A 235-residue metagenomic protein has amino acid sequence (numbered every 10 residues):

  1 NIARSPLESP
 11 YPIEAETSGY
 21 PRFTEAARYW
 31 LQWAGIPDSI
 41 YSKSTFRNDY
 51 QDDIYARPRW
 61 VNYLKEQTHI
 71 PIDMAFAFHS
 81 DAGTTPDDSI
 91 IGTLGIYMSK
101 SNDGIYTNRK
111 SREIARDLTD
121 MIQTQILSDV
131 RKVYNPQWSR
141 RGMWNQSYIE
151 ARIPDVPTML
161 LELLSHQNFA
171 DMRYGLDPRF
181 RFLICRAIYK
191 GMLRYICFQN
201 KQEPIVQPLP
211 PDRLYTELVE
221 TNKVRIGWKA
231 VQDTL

Functional and structural regions predicted by a protein language model:
N1-I91: Catalytic-core regions of hydrolytic enzymes
S9-S18, K43-Q51, S101-R112, D171-P178: Second-shell loop/turn segments in exported
R22-Y29, A56, W60, E113-M121 (+4 more regions): Extracytoplasmic/secreted proteins, especially bacterial periplasmic and envelope-associated proteins
E25-I36, T124-S128, R152-P157: Glycine-rich, acidic and aromatic/proline-enriched surface loops and short helix-turn segments that act as binding
I40-Y55, D129-R152, I205: Short catalytic/ligand-gating loop segments at beta-alpha or beta-beta junctions within enzyme catalytic domains
Q67-T68, A77-I105, Y134-N200: Active-site-adjacent mobile loop/cap segments within catalytic or ligand-binding domains
Y106-P136: Acidic, glycine-rich loop-and-strand cores that form catalytic or ligand-binding grooves in diverse globular domains
R194-T234: Pro/Thr/Ser/Gly-rich low-complexity, intrinsically disordered linker/stalk tracts
